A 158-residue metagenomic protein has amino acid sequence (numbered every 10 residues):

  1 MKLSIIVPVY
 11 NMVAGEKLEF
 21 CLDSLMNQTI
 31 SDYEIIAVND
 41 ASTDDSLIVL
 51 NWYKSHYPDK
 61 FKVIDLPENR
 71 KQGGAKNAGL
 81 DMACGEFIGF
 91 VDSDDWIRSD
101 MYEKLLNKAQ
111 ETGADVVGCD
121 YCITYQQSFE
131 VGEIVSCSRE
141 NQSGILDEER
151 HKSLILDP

Functional and structural regions predicted by a protein language model:
K2-I6, E34: Cell-envelope/extracellular polymer assembly enzymes that use nucleotide-activated donors
M12-N27: Short, well-formed alpha-helical segments that are part of the catalytic scaffolds of diverse glycosyltransferases
E16, D44-Y53, W96, D100: Acidic helix N-cap motif at the loop->helix transition within catalytic regions of sugar-transfer enzymes
N39-I48, E68: A conserved acidic beta->alpha catalytic loop
D40, V91-S93, G118: Active-site acidic Asp-centered loop
L66-A83: Glycine-rich, basic loop-to-helix element that forms the pyrophosphate-binding segment of sugar-nucleotide handling
I88: Short aromatic/hydrophobic "clamp" motif used to bind/position activated sugar donors
W96-P158: Donor-binding/catalytic cores of nucleotide-activated saccharide and glycerol-phosphate transferases/polymerases
